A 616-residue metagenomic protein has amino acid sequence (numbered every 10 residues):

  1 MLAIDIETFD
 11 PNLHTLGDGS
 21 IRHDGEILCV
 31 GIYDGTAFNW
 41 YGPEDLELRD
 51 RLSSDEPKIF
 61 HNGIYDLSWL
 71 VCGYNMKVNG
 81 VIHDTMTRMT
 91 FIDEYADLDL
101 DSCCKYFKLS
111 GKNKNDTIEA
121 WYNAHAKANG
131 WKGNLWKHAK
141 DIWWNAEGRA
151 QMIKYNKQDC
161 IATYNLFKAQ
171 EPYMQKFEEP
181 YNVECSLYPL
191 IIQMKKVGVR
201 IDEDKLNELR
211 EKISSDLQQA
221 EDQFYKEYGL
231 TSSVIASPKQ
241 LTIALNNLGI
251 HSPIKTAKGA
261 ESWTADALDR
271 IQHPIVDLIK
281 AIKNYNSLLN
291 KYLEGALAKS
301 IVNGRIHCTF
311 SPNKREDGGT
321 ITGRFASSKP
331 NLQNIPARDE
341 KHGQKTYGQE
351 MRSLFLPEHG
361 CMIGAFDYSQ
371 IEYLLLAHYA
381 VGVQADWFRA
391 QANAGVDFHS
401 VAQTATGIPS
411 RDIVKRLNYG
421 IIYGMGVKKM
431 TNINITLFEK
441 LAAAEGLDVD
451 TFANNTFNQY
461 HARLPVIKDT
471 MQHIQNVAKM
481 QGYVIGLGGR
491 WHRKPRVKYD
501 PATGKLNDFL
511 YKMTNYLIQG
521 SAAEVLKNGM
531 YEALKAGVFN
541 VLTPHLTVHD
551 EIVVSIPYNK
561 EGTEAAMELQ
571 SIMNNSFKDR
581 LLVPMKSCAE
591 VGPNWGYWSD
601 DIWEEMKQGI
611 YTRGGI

Functional and structural regions predicted by a protein language model:
M1, R49-L52, Y347-M362, K535-V538: A short acidic-Thr-Gly-centered motif at the start of a beta-strand
M1-L16, S20-I32, K112-K114, A120-Y347 (+7 more regions): Conserved "right-hand" nucleotidyltransferase catalytic core of DNA-directed polymerases
I21-E171, S400-T406: Active-site-proximal helix-loop-helix substrate-binding element of RNase H-like nuclease domains
I64-M76, T90-I92, T242-G249, S369-Q384: Short active-site loop/helix that positions an aromatic residue
I82-D84, C185-L187, A236-Q240, D412-V414 (+2 more regions): Short Gly/Ser/Thr- and Asp/Glu-enriched loop/turn motifs at secondary-structure junctions
K196, I250-H251, Q403-T547, Y558 (+2 more regions): Conserved catalytic core of nucleic-acid polymerases
P557-T563: Helix N-cap motif at beta-to-alpha junctions
A565-M573: Short amphipathic alpha-helices in soluble, non-transmembrane regions that often serve as interface/regulatory elements
